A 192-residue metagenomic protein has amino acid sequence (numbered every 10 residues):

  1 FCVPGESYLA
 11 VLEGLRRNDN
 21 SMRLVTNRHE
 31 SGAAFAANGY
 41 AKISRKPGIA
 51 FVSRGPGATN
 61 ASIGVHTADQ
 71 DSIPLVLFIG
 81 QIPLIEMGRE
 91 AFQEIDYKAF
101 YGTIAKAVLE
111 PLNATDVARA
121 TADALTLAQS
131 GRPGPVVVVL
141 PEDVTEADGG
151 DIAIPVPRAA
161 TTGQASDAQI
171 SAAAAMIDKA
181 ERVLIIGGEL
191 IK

Functional and structural regions predicted by a protein language model:
F1-K192: N-terminal alpha/beta PP-like core and its mobile active-site loop of ThDP/TPP-dependent enzymes
